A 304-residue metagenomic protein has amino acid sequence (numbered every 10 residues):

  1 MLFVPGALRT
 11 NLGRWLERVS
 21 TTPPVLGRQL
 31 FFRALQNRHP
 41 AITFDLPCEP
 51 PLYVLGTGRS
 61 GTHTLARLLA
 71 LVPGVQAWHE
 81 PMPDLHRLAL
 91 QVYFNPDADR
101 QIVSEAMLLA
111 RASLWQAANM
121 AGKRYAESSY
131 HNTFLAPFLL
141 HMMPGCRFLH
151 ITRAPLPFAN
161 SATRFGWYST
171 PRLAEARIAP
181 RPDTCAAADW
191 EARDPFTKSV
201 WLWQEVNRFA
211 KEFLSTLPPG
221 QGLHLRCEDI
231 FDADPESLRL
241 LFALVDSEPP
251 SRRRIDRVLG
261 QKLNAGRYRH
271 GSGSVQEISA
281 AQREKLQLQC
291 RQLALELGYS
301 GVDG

Functional and structural regions predicted by a protein language model:
M1-N119, Y168, Q261, A265-Y268: PAPS-dependent sulfotransferase catalytic core
M1-P51, C185-V200, Q204-H224, F231-G304: PAPS-dependent sulfotransferases, especially Golgi type II membrane carbohydrate sulfotransferases
V54-G56, Y125-S128, H150-T152, H224-C227: Short beta-strand segments
H63-A66, L85-R87, T133-A136, L156-S161 (+1 more regions): Short catalytic/ligand-binding loop motif for oxyanion handling, primarily in non-cytosolic enzymes, centered on
L88-V92, L139, N160-R164, T170-P171 (+1 more regions): Short aromatic-enriched loop/helix-cap "lid" or pocket-rim segments at secondary-structure transitions that line
L114-F138: Glycine-rich phosphate-binding loop used to anchor ATP phosphates in small-molecule kinases, encompassing both
M142-R164: Conserved phosphate-donor/acceptor-positioning beta-strand/loop module used by diverse small-molecule
G166-T184: Mobile, glycine-enriched helix-loop/loop "lid" segments at the mouths of ligand-binding/catalytic clefts that gate
